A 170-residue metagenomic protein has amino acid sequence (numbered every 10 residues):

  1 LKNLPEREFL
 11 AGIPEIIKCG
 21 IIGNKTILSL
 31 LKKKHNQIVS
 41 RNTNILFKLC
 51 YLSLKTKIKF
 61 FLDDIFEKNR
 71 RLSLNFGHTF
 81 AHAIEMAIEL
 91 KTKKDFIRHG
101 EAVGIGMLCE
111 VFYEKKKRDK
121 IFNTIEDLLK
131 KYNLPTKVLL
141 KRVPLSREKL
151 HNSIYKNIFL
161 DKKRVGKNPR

Functional and structural regions predicted by a protein language model:
L1-L74: Carboxylate- and glycine-rich phosphate/diphosphate-binding segment that chelates Mg2+/Mn2+
E8, P14-I17, K116-R170: C-terminal charged capping/lid subdomain of soluble metabolic enzymes
E15, M86-E89, L108-K115: Short glycine/serine- and small hydrophobic-enriched flexible loop segments
L62, F66, E85-T92: Glycine/charged-rich beta-loop-alpha catalytic/anionic-binding loops adjacent to active sites
L74-N75, R170: Conserved phosphate/anionic-ligand binding catalytic regions in large, soluble enzymes, centered on
F76, F80-I84: Active-site His/Glu-centered metal-binding helix of metallohydrolases
I88-H99, K115-K120: Phosphate-handling active-site elements
E101-G106: Small-residue-rich helix-loop
